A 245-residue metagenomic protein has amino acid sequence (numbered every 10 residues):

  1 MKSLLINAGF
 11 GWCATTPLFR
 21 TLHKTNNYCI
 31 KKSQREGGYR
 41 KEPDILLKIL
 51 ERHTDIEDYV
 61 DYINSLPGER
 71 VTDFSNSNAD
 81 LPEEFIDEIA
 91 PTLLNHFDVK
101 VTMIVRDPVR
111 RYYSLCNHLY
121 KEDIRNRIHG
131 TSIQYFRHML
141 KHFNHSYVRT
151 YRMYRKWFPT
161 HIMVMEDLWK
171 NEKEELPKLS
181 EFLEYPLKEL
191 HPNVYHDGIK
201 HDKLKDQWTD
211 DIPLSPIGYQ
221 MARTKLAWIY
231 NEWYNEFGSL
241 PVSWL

Functional and structural regions predicted by a protein language model:
M1-N78, E122-R125, H129: PAPS-dependent sulfotransferase catalytic core
L5, T72, K100-T102, H161-M163: Hydrophobic/aromatic beta-strand patches that form the interior of the parallel beta-sheet core in alpha/beta enzyme
C13-F19, G37-R40, A79-E83, V109-S114 (+3 more regions): Short catalytic/ligand-binding loop motif for oxyanion handling, primarily in non-cytosolic enzymes, centered on
R35-K41, R149, M153-T224, W228-N231 (+2 more regions): The conserved 3'-phosphoadenosine-5'-phosphosulfate
L46-D55, N78-F85, K141, D167-E172: Acidic-and-aromatic substrate-binding clefts and catalytic sites of carbohydrate-active enzymes
I56-I63, A90, Y147-R152: Generic structural signal for well-ordered alpha-helices, preferentially at hydrophobic/aromatic core positions
F74-P82, G130-F143, D210-Q220: Surface-exposed cleft-lining segments at the edges of enzyme active sites
L93-L115: Conserved phosphate-donor/acceptor-positioning beta-strand/loop module used by diverse small-molecule
